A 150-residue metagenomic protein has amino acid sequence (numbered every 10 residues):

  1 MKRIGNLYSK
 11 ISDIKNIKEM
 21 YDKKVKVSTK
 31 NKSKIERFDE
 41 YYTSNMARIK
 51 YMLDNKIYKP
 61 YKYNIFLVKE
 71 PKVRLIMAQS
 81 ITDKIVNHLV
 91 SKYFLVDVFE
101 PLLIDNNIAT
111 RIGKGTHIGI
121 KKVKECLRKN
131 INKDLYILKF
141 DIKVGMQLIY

Functional and structural regions predicted by a protein language model:
M1-A47: Non-catalytic, polymerase-adjacent accessory regions of viral genome-replication enzymes
R3-L7, S91-Y150: Active-site-proximal segment of RNA-dependent polymerases
I11-S28, P60-N64, K92-F99, R128: Short, compositionally biased low-complexity segments
S28-K32, E36, Y61-I85, L102-K114: Short, conserved non-catalytic motifs in the polymerase core
E36-D39, I49-M52, L95-L102: A broad, low-specificity signal for short, low-complexity segments enriched in glycine/proline and polar/charged
Y41-S44, I85, I118: Generic recognition of short, well-ordered alpha-helical interface segments
S44-Y63: An acidic intrinsically disordered interaction segment
M46, T82-N87, I142: Short runs of predominantly hydrophobic/aromatic residues within well-ordered alpha helices that form helix-helix
